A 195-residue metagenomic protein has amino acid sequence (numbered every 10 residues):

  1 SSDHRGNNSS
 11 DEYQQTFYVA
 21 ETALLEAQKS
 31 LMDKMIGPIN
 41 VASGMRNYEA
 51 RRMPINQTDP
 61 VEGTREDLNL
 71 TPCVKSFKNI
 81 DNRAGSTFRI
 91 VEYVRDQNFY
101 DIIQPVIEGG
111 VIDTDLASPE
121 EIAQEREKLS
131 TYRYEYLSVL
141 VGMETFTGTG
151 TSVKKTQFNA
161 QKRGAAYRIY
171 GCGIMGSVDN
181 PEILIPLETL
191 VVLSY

Functional and structural regions predicted by a protein language model:
S1-Y195: Terminal alpha-helical segments
